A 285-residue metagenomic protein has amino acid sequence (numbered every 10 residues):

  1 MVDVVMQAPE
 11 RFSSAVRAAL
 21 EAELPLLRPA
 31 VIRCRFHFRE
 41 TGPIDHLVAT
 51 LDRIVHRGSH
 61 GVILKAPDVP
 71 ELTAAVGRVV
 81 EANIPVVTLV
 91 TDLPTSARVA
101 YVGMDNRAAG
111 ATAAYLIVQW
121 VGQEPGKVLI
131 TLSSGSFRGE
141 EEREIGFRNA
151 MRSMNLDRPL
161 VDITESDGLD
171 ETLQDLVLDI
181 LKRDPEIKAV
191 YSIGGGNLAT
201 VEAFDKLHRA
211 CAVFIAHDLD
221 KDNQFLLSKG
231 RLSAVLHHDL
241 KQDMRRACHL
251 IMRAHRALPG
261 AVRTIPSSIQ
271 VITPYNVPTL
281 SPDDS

Functional and structural regions predicted by a protein language model:
M1-M6, S13-A15, P25-R28: HTH-adjacent hinge/linker in prokaryotic transcriptional regulators
D3, V55-A66, P85-L89, K127-I130 (+2 more regions): Periplasmic-binding protein-like
Q7-A15, R35-H46, G103-T112, I130-N149 (+4 more regions): Hinge/beta->alpha junction and helix N-cap segments in small-molecule ligand-binding domains
A22-C34: Signal peptide-proximal N-terminal region of secreted/periplasmic/extracellular or secretory-lumen proteins
I44-H60, T172-E186: Short, well-structured alpha-helical segments in soluble
K65-V80, F147, D162-D222: Hydrophobic alpha-helical
E71-A108, D220-S228, L232: Flexible loop/hinge segments that line or gate small-molecule binding clefts
M151, L240-S285: Hinge/cleft segment of the Venus flytrap/periplasmic-binding protein
